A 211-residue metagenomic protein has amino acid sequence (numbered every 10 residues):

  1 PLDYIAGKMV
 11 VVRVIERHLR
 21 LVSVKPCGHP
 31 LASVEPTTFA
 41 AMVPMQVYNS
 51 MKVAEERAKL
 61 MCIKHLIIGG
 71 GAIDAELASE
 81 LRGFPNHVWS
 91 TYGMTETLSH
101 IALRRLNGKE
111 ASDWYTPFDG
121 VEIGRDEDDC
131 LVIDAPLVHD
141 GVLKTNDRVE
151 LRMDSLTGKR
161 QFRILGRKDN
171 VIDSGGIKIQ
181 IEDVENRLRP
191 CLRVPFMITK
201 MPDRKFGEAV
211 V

Functional and structural regions predicted by a protein language model:
P1, V43, G93-T97, T145 (+1 more regions): Ser/Thr-glycine-rich phosphate-binding loops at phosphate-binding pockets of nucleotides, nucleotide cofactors
P1-N49: AMP-binding/adenylate-forming
G7, V47-S50, D74-A78, I181: Short, well-ordered alpha-helical microsegments
V11, V43, L66, I123 (+2 more regions): Residue-level signal for inorganic ion chemistry
V22-V24, W89, G124, T199: General small-molecule cofactor/ligand-binding pocket signal
A54-G108: Gly/Ser/Thr-rich phosphate-binding loop
N86-D129, A135-V142: Conserved ATP-binding loop and adjacent catalytic segment of the adenylate-forming AMP-binding
N146-V211: AMP-binding/adenylate-forming catalytic core of the ANL superfamily
